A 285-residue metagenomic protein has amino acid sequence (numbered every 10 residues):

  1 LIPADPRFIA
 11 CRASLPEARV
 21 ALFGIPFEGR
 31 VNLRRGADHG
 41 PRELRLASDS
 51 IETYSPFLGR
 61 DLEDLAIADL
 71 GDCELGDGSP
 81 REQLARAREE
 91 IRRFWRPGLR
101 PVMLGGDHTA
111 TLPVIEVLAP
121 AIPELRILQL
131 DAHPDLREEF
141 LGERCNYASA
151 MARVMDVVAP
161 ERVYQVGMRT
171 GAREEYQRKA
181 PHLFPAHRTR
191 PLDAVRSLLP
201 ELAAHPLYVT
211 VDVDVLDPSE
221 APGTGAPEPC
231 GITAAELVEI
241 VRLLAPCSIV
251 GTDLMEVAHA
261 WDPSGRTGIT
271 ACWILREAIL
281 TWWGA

Functional and structural regions predicted by a protein language model:
L1-A285: Conserved alpha-helical scaffold segments that buttress catalytic/binding sites
